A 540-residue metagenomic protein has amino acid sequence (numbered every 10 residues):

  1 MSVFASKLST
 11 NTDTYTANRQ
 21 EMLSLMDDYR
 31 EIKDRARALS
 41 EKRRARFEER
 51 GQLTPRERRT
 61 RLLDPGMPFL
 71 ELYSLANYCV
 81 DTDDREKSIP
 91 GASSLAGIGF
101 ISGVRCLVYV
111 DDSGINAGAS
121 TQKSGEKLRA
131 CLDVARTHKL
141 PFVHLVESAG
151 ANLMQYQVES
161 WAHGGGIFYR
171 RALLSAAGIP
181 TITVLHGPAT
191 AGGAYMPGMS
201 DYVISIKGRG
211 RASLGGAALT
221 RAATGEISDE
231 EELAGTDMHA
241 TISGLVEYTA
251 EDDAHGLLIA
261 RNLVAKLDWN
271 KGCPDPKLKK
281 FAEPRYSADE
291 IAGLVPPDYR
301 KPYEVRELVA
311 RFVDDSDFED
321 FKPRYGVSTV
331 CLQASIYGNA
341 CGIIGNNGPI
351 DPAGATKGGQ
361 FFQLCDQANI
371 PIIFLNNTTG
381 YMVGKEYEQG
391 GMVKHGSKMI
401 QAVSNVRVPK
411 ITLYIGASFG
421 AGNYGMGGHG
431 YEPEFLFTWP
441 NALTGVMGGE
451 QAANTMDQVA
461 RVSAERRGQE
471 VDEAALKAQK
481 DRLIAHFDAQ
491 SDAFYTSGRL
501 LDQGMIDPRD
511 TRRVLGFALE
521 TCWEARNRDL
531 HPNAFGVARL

Functional and structural regions predicted by a protein language model:
M1-L540: Ligand-binding clefts of soluble mixed alpha/beta catalytic domains
